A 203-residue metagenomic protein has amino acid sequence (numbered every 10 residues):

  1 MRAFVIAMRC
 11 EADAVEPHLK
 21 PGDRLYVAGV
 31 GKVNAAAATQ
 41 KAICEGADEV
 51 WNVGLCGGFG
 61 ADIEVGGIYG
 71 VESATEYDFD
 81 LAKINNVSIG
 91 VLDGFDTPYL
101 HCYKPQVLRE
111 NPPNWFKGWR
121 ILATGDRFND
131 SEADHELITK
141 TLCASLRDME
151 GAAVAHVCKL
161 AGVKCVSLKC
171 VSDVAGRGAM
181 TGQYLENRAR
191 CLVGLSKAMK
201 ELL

Functional and structural regions predicted by a protein language model:
M1-E45, I63: N-terminal short beta-loop-beta anion/metal-coordinating cradle
M1-V5, W51, Y69: Conserved beta-strand elements of the Class I
K41-E45, D62, H156-K164: Alpha-helix C-terminal capping segments
A47-D48, A144: Proline-aspartate-enriched helix->loop->beta-strand connector
F59-L142: Mid-sequence, gly/pro-rich, charge-dense loop/helix-turn segments that line enzyme active sites
R127-M180: A C-terminal functional module that forms or caps the active site or interfaces directly with catalytic machinery
C165, C170-L203: Regulatory input/activation interfaces that engage signals or partners
